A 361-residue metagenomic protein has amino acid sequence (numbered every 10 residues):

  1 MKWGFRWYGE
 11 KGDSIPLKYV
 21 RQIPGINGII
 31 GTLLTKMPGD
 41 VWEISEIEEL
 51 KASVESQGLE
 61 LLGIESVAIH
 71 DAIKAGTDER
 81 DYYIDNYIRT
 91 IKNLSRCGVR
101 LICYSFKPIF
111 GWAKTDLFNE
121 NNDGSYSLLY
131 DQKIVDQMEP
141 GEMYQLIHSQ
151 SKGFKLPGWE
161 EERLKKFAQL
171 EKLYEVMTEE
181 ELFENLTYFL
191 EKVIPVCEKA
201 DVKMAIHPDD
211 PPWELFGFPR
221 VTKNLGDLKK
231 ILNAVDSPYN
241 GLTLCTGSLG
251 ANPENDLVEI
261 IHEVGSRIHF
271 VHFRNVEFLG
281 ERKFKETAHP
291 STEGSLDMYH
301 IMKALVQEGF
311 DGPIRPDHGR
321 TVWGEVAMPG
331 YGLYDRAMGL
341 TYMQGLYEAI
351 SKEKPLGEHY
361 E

Functional and structural regions predicted by a protein language model:
M1-G4, G9-K11, L17, A52-E55 (+7 more regions): Histidine-acidic metal/acid-base catalytic patches
D13-S14, I23-I26, V41-L62: Glycine-rich, positively charged N-terminal anion/phosphate-binding segment
G28-I30, G63, C103, A205 (+2 more regions): Conserved beta-strand positions in the central sheet of alpha/beta enzyme cores
T32-E48, F216: Glycine-rich, proline-tolerant flexible connector loops at the mouths of alpha/beta enzymes
G63-C97, L101-E120, Y130-E142: Acidic/aromatic-lined carbohydrate-recognition and catalytic surfaces of CAZymes acting on diverse glycans
R89, N121-I147, N224-S237, R336-L340: Acidic, His- and aromatic-enriched active-site or binding-groove loops in soluble protein domains that engage sugars
Y104-I109, P208-D210, D317-G319: Short, well-ordered beta-to-alpha junction loops that form the rim of enzyme active sites and present histidine/acidic
I109, D116-N185: Extended, charge-rich helix/loop segments that form flexible, surface "patches" used to engage negatively charged
